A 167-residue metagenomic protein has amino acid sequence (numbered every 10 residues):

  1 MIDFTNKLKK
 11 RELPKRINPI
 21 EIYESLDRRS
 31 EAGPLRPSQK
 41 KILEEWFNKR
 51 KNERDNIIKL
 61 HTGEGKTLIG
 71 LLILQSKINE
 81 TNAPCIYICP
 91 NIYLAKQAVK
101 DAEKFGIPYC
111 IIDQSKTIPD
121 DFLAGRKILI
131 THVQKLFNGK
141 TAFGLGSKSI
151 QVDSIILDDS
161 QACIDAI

Functional and structural regions predicted by a protein language model:
M1-I167: N-terminal helicase ATP-binding lobe
